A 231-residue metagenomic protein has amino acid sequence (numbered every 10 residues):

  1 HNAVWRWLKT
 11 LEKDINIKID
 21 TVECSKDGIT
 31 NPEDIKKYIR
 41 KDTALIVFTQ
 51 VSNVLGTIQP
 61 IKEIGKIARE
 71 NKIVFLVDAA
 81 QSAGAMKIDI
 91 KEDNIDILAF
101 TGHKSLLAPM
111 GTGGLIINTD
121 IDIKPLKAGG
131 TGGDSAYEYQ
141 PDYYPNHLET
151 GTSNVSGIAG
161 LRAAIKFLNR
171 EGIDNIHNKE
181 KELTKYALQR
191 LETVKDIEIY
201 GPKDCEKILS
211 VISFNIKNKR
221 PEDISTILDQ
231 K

Functional and structural regions predicted by a protein language model:
H1-K231: Pyridoxal 5′-phosphate
